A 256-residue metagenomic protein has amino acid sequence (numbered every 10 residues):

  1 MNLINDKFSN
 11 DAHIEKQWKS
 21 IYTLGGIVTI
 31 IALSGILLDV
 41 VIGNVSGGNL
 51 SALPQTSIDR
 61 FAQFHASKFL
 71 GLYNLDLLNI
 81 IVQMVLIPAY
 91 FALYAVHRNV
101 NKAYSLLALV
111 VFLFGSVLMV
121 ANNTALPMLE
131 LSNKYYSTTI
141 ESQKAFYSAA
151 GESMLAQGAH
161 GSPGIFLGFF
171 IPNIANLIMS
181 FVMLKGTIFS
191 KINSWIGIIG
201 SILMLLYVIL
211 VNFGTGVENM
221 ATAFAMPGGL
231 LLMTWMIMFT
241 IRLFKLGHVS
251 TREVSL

Functional and structural regions predicted by a protein language model:
N2-L256: Hydrophobic, aromatic-enriched alpha-helical segments typical of multi-pass transmembrane helices
